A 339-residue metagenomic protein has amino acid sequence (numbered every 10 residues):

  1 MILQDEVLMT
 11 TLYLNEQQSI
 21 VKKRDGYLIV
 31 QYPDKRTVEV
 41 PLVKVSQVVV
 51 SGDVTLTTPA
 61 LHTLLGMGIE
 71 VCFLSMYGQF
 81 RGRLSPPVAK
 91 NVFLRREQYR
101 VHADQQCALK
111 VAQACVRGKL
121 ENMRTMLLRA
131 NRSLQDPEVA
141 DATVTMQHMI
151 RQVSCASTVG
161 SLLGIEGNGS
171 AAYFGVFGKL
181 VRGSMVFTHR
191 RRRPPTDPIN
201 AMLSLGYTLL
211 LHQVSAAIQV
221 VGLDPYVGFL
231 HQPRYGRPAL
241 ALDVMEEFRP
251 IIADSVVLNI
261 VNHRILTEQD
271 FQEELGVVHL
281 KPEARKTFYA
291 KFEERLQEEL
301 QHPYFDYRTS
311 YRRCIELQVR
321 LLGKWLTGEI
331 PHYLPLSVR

Functional and structural regions predicted by a protein language model:
I2-R24, P33, E39, K90-R339: Active-site helix-to-loop segments that bind/position phosphate- or nucleotide-bearing substrates and donors across
K22-V54: N-terminal ordered "arm"
K44-Q47, G52-T125: A surface-exposed, charged beta-strand/loop segment in the N-terminal or early-internal portion of soluble proteins
